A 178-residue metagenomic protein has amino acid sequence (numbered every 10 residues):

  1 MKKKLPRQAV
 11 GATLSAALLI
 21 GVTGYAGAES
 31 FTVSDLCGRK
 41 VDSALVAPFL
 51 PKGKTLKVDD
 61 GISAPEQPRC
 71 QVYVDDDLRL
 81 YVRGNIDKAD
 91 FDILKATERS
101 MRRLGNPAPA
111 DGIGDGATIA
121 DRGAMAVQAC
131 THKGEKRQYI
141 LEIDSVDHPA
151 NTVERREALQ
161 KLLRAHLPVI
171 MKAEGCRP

Functional and structural regions predicted by a protein language model:
M1-A28: Secretory targeting and sorting signals
A26-P178: A small/polar (G/S/T-enriched), proline-flanked helix-loop surface module common in exported/cell-envelope proteins
